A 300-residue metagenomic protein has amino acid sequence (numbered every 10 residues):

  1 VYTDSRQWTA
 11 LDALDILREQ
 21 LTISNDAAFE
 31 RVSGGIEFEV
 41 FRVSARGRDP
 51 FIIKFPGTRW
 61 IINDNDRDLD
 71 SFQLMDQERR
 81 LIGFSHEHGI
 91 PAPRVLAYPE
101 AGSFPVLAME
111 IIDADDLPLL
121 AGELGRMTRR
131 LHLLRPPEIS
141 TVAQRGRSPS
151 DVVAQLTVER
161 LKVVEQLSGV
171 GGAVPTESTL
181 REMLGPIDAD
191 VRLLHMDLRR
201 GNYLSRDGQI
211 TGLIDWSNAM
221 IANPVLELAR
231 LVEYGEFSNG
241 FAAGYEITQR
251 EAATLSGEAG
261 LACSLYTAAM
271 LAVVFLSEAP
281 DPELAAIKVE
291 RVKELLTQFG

Functional and structural regions predicted by a protein language model:
V1-Q7, N25, I82: Phosphate/pyrophosphate-binding loops and the adjoining catalytic core of nucleotide-dependent enzymes
S5-D12, G35, Q73-Q77, L120-E123 (+5 more regions): Soluble or luminal CAZymes and related metallo-dependent hydrolases
W8-S24, L133-M196, K288: An alpha-helical support segment within catalytic cores of ATP-dependent transferases
L21-F29, V170-V174, R250-G260: Short, surface-exposed acidic
E30-R147: ATP-binding pocket architecture of kinase catalytic cores
S33, E37-S44, F51-I53, V95 (+1 more regions): Active-site acidic catalytic loop and adjacent metal/ATP-binding pocket of ATP-dependent phosphoryl transfer enzymes
S103-V106, Q209, A269: A generic structural signal for beta-strand entry/edge sites
A189, I221-P224, A229-G300: Helix-rich C-terminal or lid/interface subdomains of diverse kinases
